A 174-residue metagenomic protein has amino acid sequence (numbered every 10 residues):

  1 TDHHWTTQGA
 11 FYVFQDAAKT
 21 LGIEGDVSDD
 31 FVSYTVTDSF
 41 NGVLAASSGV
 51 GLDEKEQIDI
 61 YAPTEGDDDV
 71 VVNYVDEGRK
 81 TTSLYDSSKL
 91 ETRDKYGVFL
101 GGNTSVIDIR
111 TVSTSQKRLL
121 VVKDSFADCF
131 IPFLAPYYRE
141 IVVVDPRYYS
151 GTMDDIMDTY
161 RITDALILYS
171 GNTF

Functional and structural regions predicted by a protein language model:
T1-F174: Extracellular glycan-modifying ectodomains
